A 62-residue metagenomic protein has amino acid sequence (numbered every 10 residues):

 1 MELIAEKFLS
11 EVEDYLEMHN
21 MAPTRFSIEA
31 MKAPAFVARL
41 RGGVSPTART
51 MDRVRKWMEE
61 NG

Functional and structural regions predicted by a protein language model:
M1-E17: A short, Lys/Arg-rich alpha-helix, primarily the initiator
E2-L3, E29, R39: Non-transmembrane "mature" sequence context
E17, M31, R41-S45: Residues in soluble alpha-helical coiled-coils and helical-bundle/repeat scaffolds
M21-F36: Short alpha-helical DNA-recognition segment
A38-R55: Short, basic-rich loop-to-helix N-cap that marks the start of a DNA-contacting helix
E59-G62: Short C-terminal boundary/hinge segments that cap the last helix of small helical domains
